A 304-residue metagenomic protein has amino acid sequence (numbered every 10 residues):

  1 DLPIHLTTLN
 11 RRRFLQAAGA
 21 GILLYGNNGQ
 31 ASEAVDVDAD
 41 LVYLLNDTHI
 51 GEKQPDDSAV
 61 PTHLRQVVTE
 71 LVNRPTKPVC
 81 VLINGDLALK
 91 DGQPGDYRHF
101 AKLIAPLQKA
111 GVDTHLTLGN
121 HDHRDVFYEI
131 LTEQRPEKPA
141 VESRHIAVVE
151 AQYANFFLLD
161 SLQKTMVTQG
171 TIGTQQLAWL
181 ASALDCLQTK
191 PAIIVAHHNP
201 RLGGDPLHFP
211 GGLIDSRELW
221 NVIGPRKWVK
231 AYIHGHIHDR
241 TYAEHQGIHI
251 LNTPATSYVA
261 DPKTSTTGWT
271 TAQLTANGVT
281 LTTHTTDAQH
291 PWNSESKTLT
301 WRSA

Functional and structural regions predicted by a protein language model:
D1-L9: N-terminal secretory signal peptides
L9-N27: N-terminal export leaders
S32-R98: N-terminal active-site segment of His-dependent metallophosphoesterases
L45-N46, V81-G85, T114-G119, L159 (+3 more regions): Active-site neighborhood of phospho(di)ester-bond hydrolases with catalytic His/Asp-centered motifs
E52-Q54, L87-D91, L162-I172, L202-H208: Surface-exposed cleft-lining segments at the edges of enzyme active sites
Q93-L187, P191, D215-W228, A243-Y258 (+2 more regions): Extended active-site neighborhood of metal-dependent phosphoesterases/phosphodiesterases
L187-G203: Short acidic, glycine-rich surface-loop motifs adjacent to enzyme active sites
G278-A304: Acidic, His/Gly-rich catalytic cores of divalent-metal-dependent hydrolytic chemistry
